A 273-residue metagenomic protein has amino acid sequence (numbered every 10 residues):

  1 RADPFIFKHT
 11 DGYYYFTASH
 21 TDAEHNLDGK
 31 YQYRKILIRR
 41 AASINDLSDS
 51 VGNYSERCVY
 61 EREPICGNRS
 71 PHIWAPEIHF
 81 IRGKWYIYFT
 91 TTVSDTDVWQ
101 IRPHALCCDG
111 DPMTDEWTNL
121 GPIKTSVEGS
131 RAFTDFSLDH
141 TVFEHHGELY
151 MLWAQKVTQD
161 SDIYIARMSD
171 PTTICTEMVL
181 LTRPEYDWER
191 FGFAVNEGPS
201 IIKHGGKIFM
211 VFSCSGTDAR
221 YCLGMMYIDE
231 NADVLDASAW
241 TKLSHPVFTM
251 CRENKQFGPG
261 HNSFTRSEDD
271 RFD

Functional and structural regions predicted by a protein language model:
R1-D273: Carbohydrate-active catalytic/glycan-binding domains of CAZyme proteins, especially the secreted or lumenal ectodomains
